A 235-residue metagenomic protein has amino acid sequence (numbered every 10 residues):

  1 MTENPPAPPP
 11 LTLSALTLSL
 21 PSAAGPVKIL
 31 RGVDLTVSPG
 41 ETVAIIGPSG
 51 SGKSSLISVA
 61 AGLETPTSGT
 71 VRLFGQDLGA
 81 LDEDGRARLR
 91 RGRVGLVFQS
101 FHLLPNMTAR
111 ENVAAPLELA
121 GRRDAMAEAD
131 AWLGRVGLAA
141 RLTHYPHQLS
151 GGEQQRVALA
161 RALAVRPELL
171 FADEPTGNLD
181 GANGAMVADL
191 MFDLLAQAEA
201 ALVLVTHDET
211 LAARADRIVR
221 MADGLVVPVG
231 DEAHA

Functional and structural regions predicted by a protein language model:
M1-S19, V227-A235: ABC-family P-loop ATPase nucleotide-binding domain
P10-L11, A15-R214, I218-M221: ABC family nucleotide-binding domain
I218-G230: H-loop (His-switch) and adjacent beta-strand-loop-beta switch element of ABC-type ATPase nucleotide-binding domains
